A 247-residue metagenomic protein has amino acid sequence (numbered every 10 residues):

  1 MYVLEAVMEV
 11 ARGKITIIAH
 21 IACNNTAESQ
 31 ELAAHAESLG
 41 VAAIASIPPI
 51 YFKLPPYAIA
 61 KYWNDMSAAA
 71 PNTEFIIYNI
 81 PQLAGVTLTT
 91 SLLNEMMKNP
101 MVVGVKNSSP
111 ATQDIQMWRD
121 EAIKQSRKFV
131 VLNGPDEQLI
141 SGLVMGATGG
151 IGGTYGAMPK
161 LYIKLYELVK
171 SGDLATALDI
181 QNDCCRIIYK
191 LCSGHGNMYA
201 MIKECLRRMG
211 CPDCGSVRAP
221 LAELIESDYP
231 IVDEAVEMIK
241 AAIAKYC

Functional and structural regions predicted by a protein language model:
M1-T87, L206: Active-site beta->alpha loop and helix N-cap motifs at the rims of alpha/beta catalytic domains
L4, S29, W63, I115 (+3 more regions): A general structural signal for well-ordered alpha-helical segments in protein cores
V7, A36, M66, V105 (+4 more regions): Conserved, mostly hydrophobic/aromatic
I18, A147, T154-C247: C-terminal alpha-helical cap/extension of soluble enzyme domains
P48-Y57, M101, K170-D173, V217-L221: Glycine-rich tight-turn/loop motif centered on a GG-T
A68-A69, P81-C185, L191, H195: Catalytic alpha/beta core domains of metabolic enzymes, predominantly
